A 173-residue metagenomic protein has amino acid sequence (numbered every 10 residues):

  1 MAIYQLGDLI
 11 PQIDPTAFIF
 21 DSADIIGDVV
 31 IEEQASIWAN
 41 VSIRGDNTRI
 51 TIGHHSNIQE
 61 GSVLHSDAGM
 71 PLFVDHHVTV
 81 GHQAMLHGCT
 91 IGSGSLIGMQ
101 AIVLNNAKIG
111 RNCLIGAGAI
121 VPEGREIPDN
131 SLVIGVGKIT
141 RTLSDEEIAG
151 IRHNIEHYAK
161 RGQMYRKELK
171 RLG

Functional and structural regions predicted by a protein language model:
M1-Q12, D46, H54, E60-S62 (+2 more regions): Glycine-rich hexapeptide-repeat left-handed beta-helix
D8, Q12-S66: A positional/architectural concept
